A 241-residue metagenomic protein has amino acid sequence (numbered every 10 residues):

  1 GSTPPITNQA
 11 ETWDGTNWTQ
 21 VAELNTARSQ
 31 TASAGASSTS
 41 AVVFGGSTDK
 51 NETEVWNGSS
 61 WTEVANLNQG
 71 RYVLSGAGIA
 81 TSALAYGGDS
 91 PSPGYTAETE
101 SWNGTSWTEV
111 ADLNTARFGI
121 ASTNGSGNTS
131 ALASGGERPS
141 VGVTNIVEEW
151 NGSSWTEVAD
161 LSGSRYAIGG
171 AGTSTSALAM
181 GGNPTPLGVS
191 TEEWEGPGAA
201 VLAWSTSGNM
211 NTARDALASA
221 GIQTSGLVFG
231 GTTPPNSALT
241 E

Functional and structural regions predicted by a protein language model:
G1-E241: Polar, enzyme-active/binding microenvironments
